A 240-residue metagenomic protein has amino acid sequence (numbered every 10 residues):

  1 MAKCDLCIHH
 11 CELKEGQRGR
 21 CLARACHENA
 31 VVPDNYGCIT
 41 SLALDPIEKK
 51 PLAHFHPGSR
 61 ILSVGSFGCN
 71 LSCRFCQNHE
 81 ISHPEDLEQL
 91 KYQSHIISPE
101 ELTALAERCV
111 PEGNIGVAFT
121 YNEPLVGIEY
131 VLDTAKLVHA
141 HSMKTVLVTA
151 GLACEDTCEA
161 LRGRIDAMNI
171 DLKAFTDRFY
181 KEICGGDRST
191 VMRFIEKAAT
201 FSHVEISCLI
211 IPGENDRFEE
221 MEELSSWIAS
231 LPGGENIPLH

Functional and structural regions predicted by a protein language model:
M1-S66, H79-H83: N-terminal [4Fe-4S]-dependent radical SAM core
L13, N70, S82, C154 (+1 more regions): Flexible, glycine-rich phosphate/dinucleotide-binding loops and adjacent beta-alpha linkers at cofactor/substrate
Q17, C69, T176: A generic "binding-loop/recognition-motif" signal
G58-R60, G65, C69-S72, S98 (+2 more regions): Generic hydrophobic, aliphatic-rich segments that mediate packing or membrane embedding
C73-Q77: The canonical Cys-X-X-Cys-His
I81-S94, A140: A short alpha->loop->secondary-structure connector
P99-H240: Conserved AdoMet/S-adenosylmethionine-binding subsite of the radical SAM
